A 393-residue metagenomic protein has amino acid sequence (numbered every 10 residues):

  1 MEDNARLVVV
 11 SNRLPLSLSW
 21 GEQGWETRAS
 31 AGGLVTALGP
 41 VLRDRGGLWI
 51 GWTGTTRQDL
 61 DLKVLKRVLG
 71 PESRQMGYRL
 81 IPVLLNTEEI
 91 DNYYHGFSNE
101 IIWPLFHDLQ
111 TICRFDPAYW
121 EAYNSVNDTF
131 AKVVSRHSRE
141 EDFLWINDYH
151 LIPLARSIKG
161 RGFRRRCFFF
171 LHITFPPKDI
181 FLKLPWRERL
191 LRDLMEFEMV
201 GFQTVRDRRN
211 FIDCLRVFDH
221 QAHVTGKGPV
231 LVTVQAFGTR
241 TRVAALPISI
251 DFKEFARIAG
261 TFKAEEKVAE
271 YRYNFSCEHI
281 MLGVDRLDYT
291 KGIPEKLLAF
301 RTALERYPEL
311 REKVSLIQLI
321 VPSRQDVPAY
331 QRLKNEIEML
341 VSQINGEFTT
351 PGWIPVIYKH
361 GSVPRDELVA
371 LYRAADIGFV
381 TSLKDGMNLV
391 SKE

Functional and structural regions predicted by a protein language model:
M1-E393: Catalytic cores of carbohydrate-active enzymes across secretory and cytosolic contexts
